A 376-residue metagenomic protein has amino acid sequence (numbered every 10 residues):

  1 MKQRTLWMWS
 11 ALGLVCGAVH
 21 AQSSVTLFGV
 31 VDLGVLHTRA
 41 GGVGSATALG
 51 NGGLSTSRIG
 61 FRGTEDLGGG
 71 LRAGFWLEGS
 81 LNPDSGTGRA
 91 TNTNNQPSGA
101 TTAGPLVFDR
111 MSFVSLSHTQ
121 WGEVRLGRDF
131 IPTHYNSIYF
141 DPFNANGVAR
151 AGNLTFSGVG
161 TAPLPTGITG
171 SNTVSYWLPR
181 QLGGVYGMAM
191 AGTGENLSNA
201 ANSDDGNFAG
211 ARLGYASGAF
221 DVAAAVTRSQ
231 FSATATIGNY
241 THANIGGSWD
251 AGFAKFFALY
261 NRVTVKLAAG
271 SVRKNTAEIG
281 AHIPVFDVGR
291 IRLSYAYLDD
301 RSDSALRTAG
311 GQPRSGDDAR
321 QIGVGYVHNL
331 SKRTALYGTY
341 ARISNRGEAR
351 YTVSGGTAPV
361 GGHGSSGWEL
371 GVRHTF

Functional and structural regions predicted by a protein language model:
K2, L6-A18, I59-L67, H118-G122 (+7 more regions): Outer-membrane beta-barrel proteins
S23-H37, A46-G194, D205, L213-G218: Outer membrane beta-barrel
T26-F28, R72-G74, E123-R125, Y186-M188 (+7 more regions): Residue-level detector of the transmembrane beta-barrel scaffold of outer-membrane proteins
G34-T38, S80-D84, I131-Y135, G194-N196 (+5 more regions): Structural signature of outer-membrane beta-barrel domains
G44-T47, S98-A100, T161, L197-N199 (+4 more regions): Extracellular loop and loop/strand-boundary signature of outer-membrane beta-barrel proteins
R58-G60, M111-F113, T173-S175, G210-R212 (+4 more regions): Membrane-embedded beta-strand positions in outer-membrane beta-barrel channels/transporters
D204-N329, Y340: Detector for outer-membrane/organellar transmembrane beta-barrel domains, recognizing the amphipathic beta-strand
H328-L330, R342, V360-F376: Outer-membrane beta-barrel "beta-signal"
